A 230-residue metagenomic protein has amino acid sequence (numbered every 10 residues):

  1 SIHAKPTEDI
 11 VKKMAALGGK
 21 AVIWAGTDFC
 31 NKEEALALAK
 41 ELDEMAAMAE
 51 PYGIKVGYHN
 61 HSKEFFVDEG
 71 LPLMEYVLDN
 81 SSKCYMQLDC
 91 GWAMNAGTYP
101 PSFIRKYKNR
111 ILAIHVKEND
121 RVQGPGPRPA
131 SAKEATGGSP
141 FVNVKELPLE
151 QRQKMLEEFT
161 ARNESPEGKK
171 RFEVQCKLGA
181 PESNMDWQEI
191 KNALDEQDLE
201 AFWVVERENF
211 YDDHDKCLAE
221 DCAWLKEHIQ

Functional and structural regions predicted by a protein language model:
S1, A25-K32, G91, Q175-P181 (+1 more regions): The substrate-binding groove and active-site-proximal loops of carbohydrate-active enzymes, especially glycoside
I2-M86, M94-N95, K106, D215: Active-site acidic/histidine proton-transfer and metal-coordination neighborhood in alpha/beta enzyme cores
M14, V56, D89, I114 (+3 more regions): Conserved, mostly hydrophobic/aromatic
G19, K83, I111, L199-E200: A structural motif
P51-L178: Acidic/histidine-rich catalytic cores of soluble enzymes
E182-E196: A short, acidic, amphipathic alpha-helical segment used as a generic capping/interface helix at domain edges
V204-H214: A short, acidic, flexible beta-alpha connecting loop/helix-capping segment that sits on the rim of active
H214-Q230: C-terminal helical cap(s) of enzyme catalytic domains, especially alpha/beta-barrels
